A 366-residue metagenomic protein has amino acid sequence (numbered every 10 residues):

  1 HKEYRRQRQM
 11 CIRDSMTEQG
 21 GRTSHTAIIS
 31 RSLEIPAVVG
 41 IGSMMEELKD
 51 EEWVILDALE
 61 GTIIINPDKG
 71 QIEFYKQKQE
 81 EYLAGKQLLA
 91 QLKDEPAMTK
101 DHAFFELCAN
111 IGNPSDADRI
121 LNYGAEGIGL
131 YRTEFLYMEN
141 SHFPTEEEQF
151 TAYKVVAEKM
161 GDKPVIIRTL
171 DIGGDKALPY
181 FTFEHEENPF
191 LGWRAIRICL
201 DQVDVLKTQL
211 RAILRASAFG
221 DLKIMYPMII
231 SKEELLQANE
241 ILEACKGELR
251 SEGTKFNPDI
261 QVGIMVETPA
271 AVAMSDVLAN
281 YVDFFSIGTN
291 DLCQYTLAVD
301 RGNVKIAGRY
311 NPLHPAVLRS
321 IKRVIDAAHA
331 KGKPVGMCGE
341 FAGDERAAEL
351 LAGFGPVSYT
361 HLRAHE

Functional and structural regions predicted by a protein language model:
H1-R8, I12, H361-A364: Single conserved hydrophobic/aromatic residue that forms the stacking wall/gate of nucleotide- or nucleobase-binding
R5-Q9, K78-L83, M98-T99, L107: Protease-associated
R8, A27-S30, A125, A364: Small-residue (primarily alanine) positions within well-ordered alpha-helices, especially packing/interaction faces
R13-E18: A short, small-residue-rich loop immediately preceding and capping a beta-strand
G20, S24-E52, L56-L59, I65-N66: Structured functional modules or segments
G20-R22, G42-M44, L59-E60, D68-K69 (+3 more regions): Short, acidic/turn-prone active-site loops that include or flank metal/cofactor- and phosphate-binding residues
T62, G70-Y75: Terminal amphipathic helices with adjacent charged low-complexity linkers/tails
Q87-R363: Conserved alpha/beta-domain cores
